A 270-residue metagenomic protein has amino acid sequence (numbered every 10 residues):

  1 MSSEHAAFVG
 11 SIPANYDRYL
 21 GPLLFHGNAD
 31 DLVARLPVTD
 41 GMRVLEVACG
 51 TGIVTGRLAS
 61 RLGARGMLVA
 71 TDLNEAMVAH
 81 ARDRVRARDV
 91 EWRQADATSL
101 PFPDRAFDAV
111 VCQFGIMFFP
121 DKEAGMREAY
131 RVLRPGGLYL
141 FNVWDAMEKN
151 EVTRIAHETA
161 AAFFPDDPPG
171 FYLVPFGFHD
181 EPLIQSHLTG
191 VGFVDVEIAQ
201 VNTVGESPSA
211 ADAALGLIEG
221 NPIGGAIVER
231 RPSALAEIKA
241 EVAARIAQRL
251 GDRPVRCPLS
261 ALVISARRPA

Functional and structural regions predicted by a protein language model:
M1-M42, I53-R61, M77-H80, R84 (+2 more regions): Conserved class I S-adenosyl-L-methionine
E4-H5, T51-I53, Y172-A270: Conserved Class I S-adenosyl-L-methionine
R43-L100, A109, A124: Class I SAM-dependent methyltransferase SAM/SAH-binding core
L45, A106-F114, A261: Short SAM/SAH-binding signature in class I
D108-E123, D145: A short SAM/SAH-binding and catalytic strip from SAM-dependent methyltransferases
E123-L138: A short glycine-rich, Lys/Arg-flanked "PGG" loop and its adjoining helix->strand segment in the class I
L138-D166: Conserved class I S-adenosyl-L-methionine
